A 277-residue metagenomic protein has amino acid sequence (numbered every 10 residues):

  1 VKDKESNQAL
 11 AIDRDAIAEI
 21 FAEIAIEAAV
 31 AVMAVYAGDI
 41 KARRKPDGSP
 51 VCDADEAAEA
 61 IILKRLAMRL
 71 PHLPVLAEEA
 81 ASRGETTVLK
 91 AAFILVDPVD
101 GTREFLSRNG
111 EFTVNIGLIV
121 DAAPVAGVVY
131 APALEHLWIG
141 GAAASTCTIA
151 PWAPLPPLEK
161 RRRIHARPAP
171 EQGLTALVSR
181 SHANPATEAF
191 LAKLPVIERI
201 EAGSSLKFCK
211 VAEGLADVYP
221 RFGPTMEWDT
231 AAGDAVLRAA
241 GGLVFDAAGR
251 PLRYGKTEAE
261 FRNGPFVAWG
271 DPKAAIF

Functional and structural regions predicted by a protein language model:
V1-E23, R167, A189-K193, F208-F277: Oxyanion/phosphate-interacting regions
V1-V99, P185, A189-A192, A248-R250 (+1 more regions): N-terminal subdomain of lithium-sensitive/metallo-dependent phosphomonoesterases centered on the IMPase/IPPase/PAP
V32, D55, L66, T102 (+6 more regions): Residue-level signal for inorganic ion chemistry
K41, P74, I197-E198, L243: Conserved beta-strand segments of alpha/beta enzyme cores
K90-V129: Glycine-rich active-site/cofactor-binding loop and its immediate structural neighborhood
I116-C209, K256-F277: Acidic beta-strand-loop-alpha-helix segment within the catalytic core of divalent metal-dependent phosphate-processing
